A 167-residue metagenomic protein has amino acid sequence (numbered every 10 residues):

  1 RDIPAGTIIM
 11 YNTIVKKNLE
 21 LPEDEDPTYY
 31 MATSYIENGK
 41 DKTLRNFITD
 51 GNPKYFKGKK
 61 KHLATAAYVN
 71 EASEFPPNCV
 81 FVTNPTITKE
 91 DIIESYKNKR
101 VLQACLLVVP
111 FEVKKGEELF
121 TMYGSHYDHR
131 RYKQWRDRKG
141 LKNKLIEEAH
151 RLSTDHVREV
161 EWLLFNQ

Functional and structural regions predicted by a protein language model:
R1-Q167: Conserved catalytic SET/PR domain of SAM-dependent protein methyltransferases, capturing the structural core that binds
